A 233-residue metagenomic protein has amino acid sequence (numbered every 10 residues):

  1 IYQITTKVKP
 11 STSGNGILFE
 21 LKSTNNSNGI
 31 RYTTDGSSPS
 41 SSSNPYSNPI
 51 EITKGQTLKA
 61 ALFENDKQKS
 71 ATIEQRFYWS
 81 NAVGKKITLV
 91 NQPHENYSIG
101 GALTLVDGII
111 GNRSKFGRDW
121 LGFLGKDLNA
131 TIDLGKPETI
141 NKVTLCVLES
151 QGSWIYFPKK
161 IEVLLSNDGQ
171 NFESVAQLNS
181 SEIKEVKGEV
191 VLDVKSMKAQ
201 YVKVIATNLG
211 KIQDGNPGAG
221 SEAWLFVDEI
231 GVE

Functional and structural regions predicted by a protein language model:
I1-N129, L148: Short, compositionally stereotyped local motifs that mark structural "simplifiers"
I52, S180-V186: Short proline/glycine- and polar residue-rich coil/turn motifs
N112-A176, V186-E233: Aromatic, loop-rich ligand-recognition surfaces of beta-strand-rich domains
